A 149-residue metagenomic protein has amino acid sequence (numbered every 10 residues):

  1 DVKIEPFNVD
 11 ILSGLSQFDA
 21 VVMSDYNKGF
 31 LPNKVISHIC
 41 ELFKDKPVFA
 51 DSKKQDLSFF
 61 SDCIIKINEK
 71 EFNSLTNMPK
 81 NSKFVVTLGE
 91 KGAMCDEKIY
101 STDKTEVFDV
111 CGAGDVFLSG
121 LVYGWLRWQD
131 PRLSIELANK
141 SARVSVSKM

Functional and structural regions predicted by a protein language model:
D1, E69-N73, L121: Active-site proximal helix-loop segment of RNase H-like, two-metal nucleases, encompassing DDE(D)
D1-M23: Conserved N-terminal subdomain of the carbohydrate kinase-like
I4, I67, S101-D103: Active-site donor-binding loop signature of nucleotide-sugar glycosyltransferases
G14-Q17, K34-D62, S74-M149: Conserved phosphate-binding/catalytic region of the ribokinase-like
D25, S52, E69: A cross-domain feature marking catalytic cores of carbohydrate-active enzymes and several ubiquitous metabolic/repair
Y26-L31: Glycine-rich phosphate-binding loops at beta-strand->alpha-helix junctions
D62-K70: Non-cysteine beta-strand/loop elements that form the S-adenosyl-L-methionine
